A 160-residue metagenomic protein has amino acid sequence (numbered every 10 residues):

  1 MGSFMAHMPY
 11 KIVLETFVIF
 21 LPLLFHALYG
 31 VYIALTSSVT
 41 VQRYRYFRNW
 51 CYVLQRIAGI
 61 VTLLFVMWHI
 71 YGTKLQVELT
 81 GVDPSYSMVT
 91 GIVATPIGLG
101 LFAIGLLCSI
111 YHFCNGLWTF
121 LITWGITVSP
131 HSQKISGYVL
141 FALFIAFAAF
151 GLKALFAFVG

Functional and structural regions predicted by a protein language model:
M1-G160: Membrane-embedded alpha-helical bundles that constitute the cytochrome b-like, heme-associated redox core of multi-pass
